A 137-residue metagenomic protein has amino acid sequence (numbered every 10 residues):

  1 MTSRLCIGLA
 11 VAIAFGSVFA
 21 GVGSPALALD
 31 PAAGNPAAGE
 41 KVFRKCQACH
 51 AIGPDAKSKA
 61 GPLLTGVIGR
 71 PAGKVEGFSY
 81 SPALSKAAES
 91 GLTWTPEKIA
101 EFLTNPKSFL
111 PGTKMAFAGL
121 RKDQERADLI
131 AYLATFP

Functional and structural regions predicted by a protein language model:
M1-L5: N-terminal secretory signal peptides that target proteins for export/translocation
C6-F15: Sec-dependent N-terminal signal peptides
F15-P25: C-terminal segment of classical bacterial N-terminal signal peptides
S24-F43, G53-P54: Electrostatic cytochrome c docking/interface patches
P36-E40, P54-P96, A116-G119: Gly/Gly-Pro-rich "capping" loops immediately C-terminal to redox-active cysteine motifs in periplasmic/lumenal
G39, F43-I52, L129, L133: The canonical Cys-X-X-Cys-His
K45, A60, P111-T113: Envelope-exposed proteins and targeting segments
T93-P137: C-terminal capping alpha-helices of c-type cytochrome domains
